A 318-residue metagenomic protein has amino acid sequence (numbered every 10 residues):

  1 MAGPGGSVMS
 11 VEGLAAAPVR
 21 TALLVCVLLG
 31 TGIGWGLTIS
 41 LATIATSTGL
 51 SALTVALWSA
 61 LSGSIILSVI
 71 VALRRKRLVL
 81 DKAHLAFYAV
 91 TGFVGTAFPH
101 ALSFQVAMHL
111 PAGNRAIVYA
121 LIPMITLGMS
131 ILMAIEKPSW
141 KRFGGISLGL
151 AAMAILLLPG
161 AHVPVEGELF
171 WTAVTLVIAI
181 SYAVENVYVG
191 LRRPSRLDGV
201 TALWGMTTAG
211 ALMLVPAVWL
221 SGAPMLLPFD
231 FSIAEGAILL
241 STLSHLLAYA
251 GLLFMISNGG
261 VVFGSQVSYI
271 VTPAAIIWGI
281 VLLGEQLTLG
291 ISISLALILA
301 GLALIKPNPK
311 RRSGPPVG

Functional and structural regions predicted by a protein language model:
A2-W58, P164-L191, L212-M213, P316-G318: Glycine-/small-residue-enriched transmembrane alpha-helix faces in small-molecule transporters and effluxers
A22-V27, L53-L73, V90, G144-A151 (+3 more regions): Hydrophobic alpha-helical transmembrane segments of multi-pass integral membrane proteins, especially transporters
G34-I39, V71-Y119, I155, S241-G259: Specific transmembrane alpha-helical segments of multi-pass solute transporters/efflux pumps, especially DMT/EamA
S40-G49, M108, L157-E168, W219-G236 (+2 more regions): Membrane-interface helix termini and inter-helical loops of multi-pass transporters
A45, V55, S59, V106 (+6 more regions): Hydrophobic/aromatic residues within transmembrane alpha-helices of multi-pass small-molecule transporters
T54-I65, V94-G95, P99-R142, I178 (+1 more regions): Specific alpha-helical transmembrane segments that line the substrate/conduction pathway and gating interfaces
L57-W58, H100, G113-L121, Y188-A211 (+1 more regions): Helix-helix packing/entry segments at the starts of transmembrane helices
L67, M129, P138-G160, L214 (+3 more regions): Hydrophobic transmembrane alpha-helices of multi-pass small-molecule transport proteins
